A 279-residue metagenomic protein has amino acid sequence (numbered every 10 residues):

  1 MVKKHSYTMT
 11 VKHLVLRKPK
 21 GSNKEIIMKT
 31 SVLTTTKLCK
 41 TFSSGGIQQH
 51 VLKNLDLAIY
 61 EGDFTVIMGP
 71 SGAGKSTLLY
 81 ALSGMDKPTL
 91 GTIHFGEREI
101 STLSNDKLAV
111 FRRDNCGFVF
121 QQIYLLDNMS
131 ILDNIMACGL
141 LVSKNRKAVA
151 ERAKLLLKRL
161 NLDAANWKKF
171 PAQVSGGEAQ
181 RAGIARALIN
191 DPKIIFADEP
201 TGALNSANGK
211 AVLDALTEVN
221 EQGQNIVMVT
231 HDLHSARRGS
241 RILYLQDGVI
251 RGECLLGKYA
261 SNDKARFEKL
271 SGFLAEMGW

Functional and structural regions predicted by a protein language model:
S83: Helix-to-loop junction immediately C-terminal to a conserved catalytic motif
G91-E99: Conserved ABC transporter NBD signature motif
R98-E99, M136, K147-A165: Conserved ABC ATPase "signature" region
M129-C138: Short coil-to-helix segment of the ABC ATPase nucleotide-binding domain corresponding to the Q-loop/switch region
F170-V174, E178-Q180: Conserved ABC ATPase signature
A187-L188: ABC ATPase C-loop
D191: Conserved catalytic motifs of ABC-family nucleotide-binding domains
I195-D198: Catalytic Walker B motif of ABC-type/P-loop ATPase nucleotide-binding domains
